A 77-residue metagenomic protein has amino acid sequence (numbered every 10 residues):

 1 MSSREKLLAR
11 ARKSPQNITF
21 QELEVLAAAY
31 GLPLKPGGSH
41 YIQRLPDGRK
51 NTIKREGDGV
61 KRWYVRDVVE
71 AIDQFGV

Functional and structural regions predicted by a protein language model:
M1-V25, A29, V77: A charge-rich, low-complexity, intrinsically flexible signal that marks solvent-exposed coils, linkers, repeats
E5-K6, G38, I53, D67: Basic helix-extension-helix modules of the SAP/HeH family
K6-L8, H40, D58, R62: General helical secondary-structure elements
K13-I18, K54-V60: Short, exposed beta-strand "edge-strand" segments with a Pro/Gly-rich flavor and a Y/T-containing core
L26-E56: A short, structured beta-strand/loop element
R55-V77: C-terminal structural segments of small proteins and small subunits
